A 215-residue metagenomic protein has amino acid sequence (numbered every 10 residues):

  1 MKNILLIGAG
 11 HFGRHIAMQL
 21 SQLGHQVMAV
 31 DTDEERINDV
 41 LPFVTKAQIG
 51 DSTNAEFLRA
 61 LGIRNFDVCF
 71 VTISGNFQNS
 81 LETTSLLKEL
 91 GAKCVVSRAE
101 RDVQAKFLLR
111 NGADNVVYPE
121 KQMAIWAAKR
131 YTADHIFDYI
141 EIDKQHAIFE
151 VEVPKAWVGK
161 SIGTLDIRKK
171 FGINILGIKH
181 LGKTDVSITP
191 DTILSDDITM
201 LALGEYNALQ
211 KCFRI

Functional and structural regions predicted by a protein language model:
M1-I215: Cytosolic regulatory regions of ion transport systems
